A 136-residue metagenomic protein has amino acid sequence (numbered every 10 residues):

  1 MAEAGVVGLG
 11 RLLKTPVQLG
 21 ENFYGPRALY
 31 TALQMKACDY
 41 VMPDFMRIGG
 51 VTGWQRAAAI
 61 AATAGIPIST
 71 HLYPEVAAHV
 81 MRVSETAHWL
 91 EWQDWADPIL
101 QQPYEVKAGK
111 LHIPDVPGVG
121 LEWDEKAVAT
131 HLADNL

Functional and structural regions predicted by a protein language model:
M1-H71: Catalytic core of soluble alpha/beta enzymes
H71-L136: Flexible C-terminal active-site loop/helix
